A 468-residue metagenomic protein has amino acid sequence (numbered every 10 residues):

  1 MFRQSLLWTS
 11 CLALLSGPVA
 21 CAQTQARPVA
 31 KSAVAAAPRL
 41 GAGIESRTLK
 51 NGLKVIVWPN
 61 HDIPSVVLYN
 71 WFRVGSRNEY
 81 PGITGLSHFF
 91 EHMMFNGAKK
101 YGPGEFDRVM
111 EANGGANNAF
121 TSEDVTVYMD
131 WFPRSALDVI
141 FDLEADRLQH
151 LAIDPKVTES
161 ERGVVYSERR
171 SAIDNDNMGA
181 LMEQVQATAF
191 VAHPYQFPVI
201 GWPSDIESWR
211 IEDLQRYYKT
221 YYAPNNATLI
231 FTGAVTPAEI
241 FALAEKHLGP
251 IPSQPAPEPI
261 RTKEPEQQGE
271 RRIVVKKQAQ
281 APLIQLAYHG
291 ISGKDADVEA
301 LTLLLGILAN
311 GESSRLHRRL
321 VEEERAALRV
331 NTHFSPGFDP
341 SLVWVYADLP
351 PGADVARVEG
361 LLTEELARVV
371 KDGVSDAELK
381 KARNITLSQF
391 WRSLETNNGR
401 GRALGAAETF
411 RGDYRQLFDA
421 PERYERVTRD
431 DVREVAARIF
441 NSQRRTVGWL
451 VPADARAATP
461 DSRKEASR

Functional and structural regions predicted by a protein language model:
M1-R3: N-terminal secretory signal peptides that target proteins for export/translocation
S5-G17: Bacterial N-terminal signal peptides
G17-K31: Signal peptide processing junction and immediate N-terminal pro/mature segment of secreted/exported proteins
Q23-R27, T48, E105-A256, V274 (+4 more regions): Charge-rich, well-structured scaffold segments of protease-associated domains
S32, A36-I63: N- or domain-start disorder-to-order transition segments that initiate the globular core
G52, H61-V109, L286, A296-L308 (+1 more regions): Active/ligand-binding-proximal structured segments within catalytic/core domains that scaffold catalytic residues
H61-I63, A223, A279-Q280, D339: Short strand-connecting beta-turns/loops that link adjacent beta-strands
R170, A187, A256-S313: His/Glu-based metal-binding/catalytic segments typifying zinc-dependent metallopeptidases
